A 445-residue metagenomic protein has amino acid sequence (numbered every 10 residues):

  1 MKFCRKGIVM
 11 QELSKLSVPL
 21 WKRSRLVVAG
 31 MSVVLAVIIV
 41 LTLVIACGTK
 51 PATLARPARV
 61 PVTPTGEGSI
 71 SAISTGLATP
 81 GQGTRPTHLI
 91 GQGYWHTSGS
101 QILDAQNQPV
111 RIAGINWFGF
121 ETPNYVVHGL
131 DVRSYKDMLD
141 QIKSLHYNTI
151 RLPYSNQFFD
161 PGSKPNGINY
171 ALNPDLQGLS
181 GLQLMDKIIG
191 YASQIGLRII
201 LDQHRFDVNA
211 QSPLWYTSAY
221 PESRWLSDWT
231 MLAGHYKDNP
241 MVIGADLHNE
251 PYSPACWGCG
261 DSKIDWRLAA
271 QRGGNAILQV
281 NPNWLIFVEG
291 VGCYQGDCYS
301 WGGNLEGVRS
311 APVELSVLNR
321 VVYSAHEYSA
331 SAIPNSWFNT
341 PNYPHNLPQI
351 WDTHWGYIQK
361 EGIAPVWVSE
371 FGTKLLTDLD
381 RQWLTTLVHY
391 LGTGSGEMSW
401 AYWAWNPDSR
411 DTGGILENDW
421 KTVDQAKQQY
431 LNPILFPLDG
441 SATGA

Functional and structural regions predicted by a protein language model:
S17-L35: N-terminal Sec-pathway targeting helices
S24, T49-R151, K164-D175, P437 (+1 more regions): N-terminal carbohydrate-binding accessory modules
L35-T49: Hydrophobic alpha-helical membrane-insertion segments, chiefly the h-region of N-terminal signal peptides
W95, G129-I150, Y154, F158-G244 (+1 more regions): An active-site-proximal structural segment forming one wall of the substrate-binding cleft that immediately precedes
P109, N116-P123, T149, S155-D160 (+6 more regions): Solvent-exposed loop/turn segments at secondary-structure junctions within structured extracellular/periplasmic domains
D131, Y216-S218, S223-G244, H248-M398 (+3 more regions): Extracellular glycoside hydrolase catalytic/binding regions
V423-G444: C-terminal functional modules
